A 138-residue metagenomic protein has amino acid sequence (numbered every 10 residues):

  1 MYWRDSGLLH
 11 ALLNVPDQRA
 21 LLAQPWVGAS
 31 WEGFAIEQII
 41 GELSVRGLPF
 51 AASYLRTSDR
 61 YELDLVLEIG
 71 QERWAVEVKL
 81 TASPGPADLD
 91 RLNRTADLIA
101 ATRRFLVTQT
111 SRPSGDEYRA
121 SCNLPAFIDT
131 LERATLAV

Functional and structural regions predicted by a protein language model:
M1-V138: A cross-kingdom feature that marks ATP-driven nucleic-acid transaction machinery
